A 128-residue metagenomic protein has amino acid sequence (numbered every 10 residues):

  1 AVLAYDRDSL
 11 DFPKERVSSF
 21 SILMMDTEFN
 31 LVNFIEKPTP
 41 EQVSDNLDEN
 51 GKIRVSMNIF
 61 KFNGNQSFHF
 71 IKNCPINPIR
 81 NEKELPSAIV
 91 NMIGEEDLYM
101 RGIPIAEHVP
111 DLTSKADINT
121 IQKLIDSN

Functional and structural regions predicted by a protein language model:
A1-H69: Conserved core of the sugar-phosphate nucleotidyltransferase
E49, V55-N58, F62-N128: Terminal amphipathic alpha-helical/low-complexity segments used for targeting or macromolecular assembly
